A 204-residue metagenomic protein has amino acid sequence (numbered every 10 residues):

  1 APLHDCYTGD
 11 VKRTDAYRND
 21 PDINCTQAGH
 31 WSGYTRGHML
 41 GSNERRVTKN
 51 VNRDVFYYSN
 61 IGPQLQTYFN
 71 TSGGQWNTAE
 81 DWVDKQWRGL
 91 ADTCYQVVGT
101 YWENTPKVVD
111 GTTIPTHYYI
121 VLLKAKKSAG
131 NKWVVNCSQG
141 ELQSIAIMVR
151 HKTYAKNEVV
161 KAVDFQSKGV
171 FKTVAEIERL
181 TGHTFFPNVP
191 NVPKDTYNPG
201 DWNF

Functional and structural regions predicted by a protein language model:
Y7-F204: Domain-level detector of nuclease and nuclease-like folds in predominantly extracellular/periplasmic contexts
